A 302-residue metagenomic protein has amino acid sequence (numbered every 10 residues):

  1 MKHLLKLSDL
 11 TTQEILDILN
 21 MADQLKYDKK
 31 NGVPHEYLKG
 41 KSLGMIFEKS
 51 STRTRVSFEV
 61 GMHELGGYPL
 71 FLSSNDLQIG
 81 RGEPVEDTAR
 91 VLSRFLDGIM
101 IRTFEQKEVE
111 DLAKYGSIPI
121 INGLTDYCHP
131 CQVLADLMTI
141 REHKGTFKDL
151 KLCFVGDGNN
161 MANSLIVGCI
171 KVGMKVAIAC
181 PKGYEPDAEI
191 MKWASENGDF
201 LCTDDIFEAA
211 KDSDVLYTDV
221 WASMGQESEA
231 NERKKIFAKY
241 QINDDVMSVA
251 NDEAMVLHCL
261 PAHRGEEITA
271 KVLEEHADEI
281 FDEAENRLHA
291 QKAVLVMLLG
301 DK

Functional and structural regions predicted by a protein language model:
M1-V56, V60: Positively charged, low-complexity intrinsically disordered leader regions
E36-R141, R264: Phosphate/diphosphate ligand-binding glycine-rich loop within oxidoreductases
L38-L43, K148-L150, E253: Phosphate-coordination loops involved in phosphoryl transfer and adenosine-cofactor binding
E48-V60, H143-T218: Glycine-rich phosphate/diphosphate-binding loop of Rossmann-like nucleotide-binding domains
L65, F95, Y115-G116, V172 (+3 more regions): Short, structured coil segments at secondary-structure junctions
S195-K271: Rossmann-like adenosine-cofactor binding region
E253-A254, L260-K302: Adenosine-phosphate binding glycine-rich loop
